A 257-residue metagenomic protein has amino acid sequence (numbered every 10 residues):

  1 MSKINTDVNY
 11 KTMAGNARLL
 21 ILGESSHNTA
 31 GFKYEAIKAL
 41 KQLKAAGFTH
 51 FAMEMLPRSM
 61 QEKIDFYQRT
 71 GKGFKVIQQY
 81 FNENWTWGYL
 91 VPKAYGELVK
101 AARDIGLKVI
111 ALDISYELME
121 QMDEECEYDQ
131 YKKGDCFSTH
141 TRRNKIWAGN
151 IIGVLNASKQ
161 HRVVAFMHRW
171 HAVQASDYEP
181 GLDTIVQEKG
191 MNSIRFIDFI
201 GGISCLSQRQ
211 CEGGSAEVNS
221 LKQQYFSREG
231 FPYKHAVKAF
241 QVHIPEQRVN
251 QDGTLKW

Functional and structural regions predicted by a protein language model:
M1-W257: Compositional signal for N-terminal targeting/processing segments
